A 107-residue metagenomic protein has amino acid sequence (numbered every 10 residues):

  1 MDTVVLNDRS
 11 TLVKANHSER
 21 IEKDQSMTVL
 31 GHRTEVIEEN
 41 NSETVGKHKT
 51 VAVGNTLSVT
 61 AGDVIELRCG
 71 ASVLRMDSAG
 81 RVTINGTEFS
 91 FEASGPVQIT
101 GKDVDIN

Functional and structural regions predicted by a protein language model:
M1-N107: Right-handed beta-helix
